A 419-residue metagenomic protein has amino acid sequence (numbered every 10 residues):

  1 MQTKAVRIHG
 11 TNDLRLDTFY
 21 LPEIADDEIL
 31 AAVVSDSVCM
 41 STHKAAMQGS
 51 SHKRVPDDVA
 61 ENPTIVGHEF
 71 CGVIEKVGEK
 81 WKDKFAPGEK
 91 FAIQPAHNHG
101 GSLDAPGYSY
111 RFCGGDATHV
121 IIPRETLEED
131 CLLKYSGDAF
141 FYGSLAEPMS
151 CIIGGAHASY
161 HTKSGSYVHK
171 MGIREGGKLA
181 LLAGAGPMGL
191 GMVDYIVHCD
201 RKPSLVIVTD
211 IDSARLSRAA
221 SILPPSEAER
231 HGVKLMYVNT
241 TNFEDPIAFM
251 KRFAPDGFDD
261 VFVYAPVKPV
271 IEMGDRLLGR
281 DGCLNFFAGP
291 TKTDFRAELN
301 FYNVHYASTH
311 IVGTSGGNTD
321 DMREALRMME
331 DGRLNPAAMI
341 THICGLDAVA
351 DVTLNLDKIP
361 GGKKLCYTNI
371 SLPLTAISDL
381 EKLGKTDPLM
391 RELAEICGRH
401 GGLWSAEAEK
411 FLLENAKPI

Functional and structural regions predicted by a protein language model:
P22-S37, S51-G100, G114: Glycine-rich beta-strand-centered segment in the early N-terminal region that forms part of a ligand/cofactor-binding
V77, P148, A183-G186: Glycine-rich Rossmann-fold phosphate-binding loop(s) that bind the pyrophosphate of adenine dinucleotide cofactors
P95-G176: NAD(P)H dinucleotide-binding glycine-rich loop of Rossmann-like/cofactor-binding domains, especially the beta1-alpha1
K163, S221, T241-R252, D256-G257 (+2 more regions): C-terminal hydrophobic helical "lid"/dimerization subdomain of Rossmann-like NAD(P)H-dependent oxidoreductases
G176-G177, L182-A185, V193, V197-V270: Adenosine-nucleotide cofactor-binding segment
S204, G282-C283: Glycine-centered, small-residue-biased loops immediately flanking beta-strands in adenine/cofactor-binding cores
T209-D212, P290, I370: Residues in the short beta-alpha loop(s) of Rossmann-like NAD(P)-binding domains
P269-E272, R276, A288-S308: Rossmann-fold NAD(P)-binding glycine/threonine-rich loop
